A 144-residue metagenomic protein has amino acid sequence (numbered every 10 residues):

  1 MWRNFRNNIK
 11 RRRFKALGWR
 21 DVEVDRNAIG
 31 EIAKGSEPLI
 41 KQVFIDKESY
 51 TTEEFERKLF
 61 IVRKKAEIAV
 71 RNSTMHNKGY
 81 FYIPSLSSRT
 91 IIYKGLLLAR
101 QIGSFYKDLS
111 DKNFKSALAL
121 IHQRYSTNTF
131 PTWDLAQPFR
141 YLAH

Functional and structural regions predicted by a protein language model:
M1-H144: N-terminal segments that mediate ammonia production and transfer in glutamine-dependent amidotransferase systems
